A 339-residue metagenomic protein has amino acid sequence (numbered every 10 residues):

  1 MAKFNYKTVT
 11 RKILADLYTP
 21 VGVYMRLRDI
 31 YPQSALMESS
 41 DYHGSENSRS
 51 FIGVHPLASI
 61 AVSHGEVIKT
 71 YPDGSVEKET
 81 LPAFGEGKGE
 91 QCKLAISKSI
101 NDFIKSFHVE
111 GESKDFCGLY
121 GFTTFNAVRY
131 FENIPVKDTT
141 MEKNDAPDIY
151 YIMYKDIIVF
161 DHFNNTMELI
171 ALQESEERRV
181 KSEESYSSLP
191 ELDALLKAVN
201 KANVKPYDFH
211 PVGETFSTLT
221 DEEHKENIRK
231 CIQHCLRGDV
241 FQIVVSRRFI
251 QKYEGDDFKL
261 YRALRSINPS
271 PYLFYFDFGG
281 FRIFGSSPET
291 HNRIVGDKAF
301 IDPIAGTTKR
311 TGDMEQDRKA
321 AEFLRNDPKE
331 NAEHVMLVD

Functional and structural regions predicted by a protein language model:
M1-V338: Extended alpha-helical targeting/anchoring segments, especially N-terminal organellar/secretory targeting helices
